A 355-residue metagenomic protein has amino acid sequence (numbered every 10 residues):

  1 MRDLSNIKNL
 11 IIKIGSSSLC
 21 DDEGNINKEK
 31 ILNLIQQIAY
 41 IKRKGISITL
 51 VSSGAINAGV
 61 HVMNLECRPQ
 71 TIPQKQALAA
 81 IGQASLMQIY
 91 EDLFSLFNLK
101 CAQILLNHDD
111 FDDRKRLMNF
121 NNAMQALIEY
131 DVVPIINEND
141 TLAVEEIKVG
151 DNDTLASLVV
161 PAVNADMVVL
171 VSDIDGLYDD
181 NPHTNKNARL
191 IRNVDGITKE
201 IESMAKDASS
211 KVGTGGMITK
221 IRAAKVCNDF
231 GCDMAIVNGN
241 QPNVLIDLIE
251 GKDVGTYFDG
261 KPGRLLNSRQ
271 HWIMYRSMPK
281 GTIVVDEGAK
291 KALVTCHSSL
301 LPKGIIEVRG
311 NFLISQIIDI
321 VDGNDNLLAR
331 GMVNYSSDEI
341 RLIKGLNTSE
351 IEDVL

Functional and structural regions predicted by a protein language model:
M1-C67, I72-K100, I104-L355: C-terminal catalytic "cap/lid" subdomain
